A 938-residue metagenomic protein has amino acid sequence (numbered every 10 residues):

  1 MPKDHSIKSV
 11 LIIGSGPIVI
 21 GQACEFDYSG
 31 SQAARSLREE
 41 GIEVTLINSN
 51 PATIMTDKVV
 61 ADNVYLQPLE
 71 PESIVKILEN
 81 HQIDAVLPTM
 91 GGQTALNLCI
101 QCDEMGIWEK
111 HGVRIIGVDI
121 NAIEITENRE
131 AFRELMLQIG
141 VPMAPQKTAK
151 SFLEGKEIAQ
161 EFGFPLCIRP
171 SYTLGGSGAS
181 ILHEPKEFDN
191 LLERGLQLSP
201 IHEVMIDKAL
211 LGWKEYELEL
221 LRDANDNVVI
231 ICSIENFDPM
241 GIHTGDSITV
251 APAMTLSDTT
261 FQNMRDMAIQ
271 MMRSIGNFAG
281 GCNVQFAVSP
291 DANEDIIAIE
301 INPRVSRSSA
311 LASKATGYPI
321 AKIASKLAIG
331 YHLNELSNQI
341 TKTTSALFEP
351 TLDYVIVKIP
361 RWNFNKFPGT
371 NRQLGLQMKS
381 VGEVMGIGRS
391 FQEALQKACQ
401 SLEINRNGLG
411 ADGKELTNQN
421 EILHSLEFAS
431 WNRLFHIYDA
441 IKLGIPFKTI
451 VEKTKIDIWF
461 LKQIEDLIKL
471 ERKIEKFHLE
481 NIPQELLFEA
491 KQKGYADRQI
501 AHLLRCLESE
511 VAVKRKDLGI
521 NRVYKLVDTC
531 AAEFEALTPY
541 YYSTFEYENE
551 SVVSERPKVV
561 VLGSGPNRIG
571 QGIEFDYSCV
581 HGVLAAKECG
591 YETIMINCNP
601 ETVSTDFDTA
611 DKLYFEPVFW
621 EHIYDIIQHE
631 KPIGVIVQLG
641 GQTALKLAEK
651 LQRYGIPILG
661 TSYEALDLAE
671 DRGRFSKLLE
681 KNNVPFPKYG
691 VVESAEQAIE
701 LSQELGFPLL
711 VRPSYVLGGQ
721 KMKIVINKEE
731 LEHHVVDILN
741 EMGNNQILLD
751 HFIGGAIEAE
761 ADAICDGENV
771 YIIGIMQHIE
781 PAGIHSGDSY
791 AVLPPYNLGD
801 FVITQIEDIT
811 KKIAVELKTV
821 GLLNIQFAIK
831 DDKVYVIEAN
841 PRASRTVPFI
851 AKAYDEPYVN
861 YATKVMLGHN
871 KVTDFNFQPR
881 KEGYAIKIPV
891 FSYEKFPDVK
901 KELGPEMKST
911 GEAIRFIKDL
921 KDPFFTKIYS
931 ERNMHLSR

Functional and structural regions predicted by a protein language model:
P2, K8, D27, Q32 (+24 more regions): ATP-dependent carboxylate activation and anion-phosphoryl transfer catalytic cores that bind Mg-ATP to form
R38, D103, E109, L137 (+6 more regions): Anion (oxyanion) recognition and catalysis
D84-M90, I633-L639: Periplasmic-binding protein-like
Q93-H111, T643-G655: Short Gly/Thr/Asp-enriched flexible loops that form oxyanion-binding sites at enzyme active sites
K110-A179, T661-K721: A conserved helix-loop-beta module that forms one wall/lid of the active-site cleft in ATP-utilizing catalytic domains
Q499-E550: C-terminal amphipathic alpha-helical interaction region
